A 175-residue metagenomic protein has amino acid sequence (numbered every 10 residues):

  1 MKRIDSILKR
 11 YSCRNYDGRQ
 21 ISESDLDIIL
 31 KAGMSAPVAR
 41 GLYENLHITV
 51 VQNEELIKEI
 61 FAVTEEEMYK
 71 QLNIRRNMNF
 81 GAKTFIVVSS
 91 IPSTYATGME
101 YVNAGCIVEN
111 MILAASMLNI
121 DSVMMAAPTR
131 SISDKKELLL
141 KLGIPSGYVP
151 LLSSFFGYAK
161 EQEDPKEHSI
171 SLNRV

Functional and structural regions predicted by a protein language model:
M1-K83: N-terminal amphipathic, basic helical "cap/leader" segment at the start of enzyme domains
D5-C13, V149-V175: C-terminal helix-cap and adjacent tail motif
G33, I86, P92-L138: Small-aliphatic-rich amphipathic alpha-helix that forms the alpha element of a beta-alpha
V50-N53, S89, V175: Short beta-strand-to-turn element immediately C-terminal to the catalytic PLP-Schiff-base lysine in fold type I
E65-E66, N103, L140, I170-S171: Short, solvent-exposed amphipathic alpha-helical segments in soluble enzyme and RNA/protein-processing domains
F80-T84, I120, S146-P150: Short coil/turn connectors at secondary-structure junctions
E137-V149: Short, electropositive alpha-helical surface patch
